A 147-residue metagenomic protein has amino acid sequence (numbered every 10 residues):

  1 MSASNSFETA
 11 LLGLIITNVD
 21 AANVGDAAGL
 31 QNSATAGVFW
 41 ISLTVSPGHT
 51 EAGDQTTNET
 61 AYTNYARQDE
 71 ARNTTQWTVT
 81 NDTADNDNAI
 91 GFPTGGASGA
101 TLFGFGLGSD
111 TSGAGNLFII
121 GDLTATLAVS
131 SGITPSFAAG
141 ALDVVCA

Functional and structural regions predicted by a protein language model:
M1-G104, S109-A147: Small cysteine-rich, disulfide-bonded extracellular modules of the LU/uPAR three-finger superfamily and closely related
